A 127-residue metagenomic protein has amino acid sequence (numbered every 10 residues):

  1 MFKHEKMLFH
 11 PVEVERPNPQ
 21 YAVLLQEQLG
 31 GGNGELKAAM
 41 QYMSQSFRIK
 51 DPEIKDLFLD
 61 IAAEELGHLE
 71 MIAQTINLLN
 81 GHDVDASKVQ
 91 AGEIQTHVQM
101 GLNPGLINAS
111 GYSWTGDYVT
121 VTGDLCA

Functional and structural regions predicted by a protein language model:
M1-A127: Non-heme di-metal
